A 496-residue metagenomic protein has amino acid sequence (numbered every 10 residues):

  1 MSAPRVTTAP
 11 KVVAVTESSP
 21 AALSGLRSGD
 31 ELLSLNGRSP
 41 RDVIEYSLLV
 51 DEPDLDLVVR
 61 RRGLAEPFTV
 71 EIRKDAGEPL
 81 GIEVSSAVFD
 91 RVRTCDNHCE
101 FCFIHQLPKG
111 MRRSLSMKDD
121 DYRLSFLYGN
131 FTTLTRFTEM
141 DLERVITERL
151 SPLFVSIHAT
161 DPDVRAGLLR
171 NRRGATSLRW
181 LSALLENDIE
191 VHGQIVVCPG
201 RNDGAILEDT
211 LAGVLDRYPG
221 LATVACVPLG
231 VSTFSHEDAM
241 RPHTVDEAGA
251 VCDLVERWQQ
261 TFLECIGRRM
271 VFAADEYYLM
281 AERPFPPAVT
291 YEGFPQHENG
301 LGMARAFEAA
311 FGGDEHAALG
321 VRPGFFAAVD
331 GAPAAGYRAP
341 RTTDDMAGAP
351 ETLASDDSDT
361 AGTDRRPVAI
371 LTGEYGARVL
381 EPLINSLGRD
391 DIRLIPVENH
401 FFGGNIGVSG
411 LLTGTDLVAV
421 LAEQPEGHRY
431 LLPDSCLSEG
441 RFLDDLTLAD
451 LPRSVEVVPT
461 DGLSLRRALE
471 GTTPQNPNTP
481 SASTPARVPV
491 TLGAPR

Functional and structural regions predicted by a protein language model:
M1-R5, K11, R283-R496: Radical SAM enzyme core and accessory elements
S2, S47-V84: PDZ-domain C-terminal substructure recognizer with occasional recognition of PDZ-binding tails
T8-E17, G37-P40: Short, structured beta-strand/loop micro-motifs enriched in basic residues and often containing a Trp
A21-R41: Conserved PDZ fold ligand-binding element
R38-I44, G63-L64: Short acidic beta-strand-loop surface patches of small beta-rich interaction domains
A65-P67, K74-G220, G230-W258: Conserved Radical SAM active-site core
P152-F154, E190-H192, T223-A225, M270-F272 (+1 more regions): Structural preference for beta-strand elements that scaffold enzyme active sites
R165, R201, L221-E247, C265-V289 (+1 more regions): Flexible glycine/acidic-rich beta-alpha junction loops that bind and position SAM and/or redox cofactors in anaerobic
